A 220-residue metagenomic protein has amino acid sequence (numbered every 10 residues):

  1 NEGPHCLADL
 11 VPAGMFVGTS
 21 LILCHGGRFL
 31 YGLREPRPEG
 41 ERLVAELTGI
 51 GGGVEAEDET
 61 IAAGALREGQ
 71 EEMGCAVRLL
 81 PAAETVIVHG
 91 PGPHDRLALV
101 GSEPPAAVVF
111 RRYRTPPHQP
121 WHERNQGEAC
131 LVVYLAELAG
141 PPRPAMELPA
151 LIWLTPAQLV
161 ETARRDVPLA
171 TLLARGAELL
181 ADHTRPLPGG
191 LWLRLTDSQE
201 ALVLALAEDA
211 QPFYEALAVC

Functional and structural regions predicted by a protein language model:
N1-G49, A62, C75-A83: N-terminal strand-loop-strand
N1-H5, T19, L30-G32, R78-L80 (+7 more regions): Low-complexity, charged, repeat-rich alpha-helical/coil interaction segments
E2-P12, G101-R124: Short, P/G- and charge-enriched loop/turn segments at secondary-structure junctions
G14, V54-D58, E123, G127: Aromatic-acidic/polar surface patches that form glycan- and anion
G27-F29, R37, A56, T85-I87 (+1 more regions): Short, charged/polar surface micro-motifs in flexible loops or helix N-caps
E39, L43-A45, F110-C220: Nudix hydrolase/Nudix homology domain
G49-A107: The catalytic Nudix box helix
